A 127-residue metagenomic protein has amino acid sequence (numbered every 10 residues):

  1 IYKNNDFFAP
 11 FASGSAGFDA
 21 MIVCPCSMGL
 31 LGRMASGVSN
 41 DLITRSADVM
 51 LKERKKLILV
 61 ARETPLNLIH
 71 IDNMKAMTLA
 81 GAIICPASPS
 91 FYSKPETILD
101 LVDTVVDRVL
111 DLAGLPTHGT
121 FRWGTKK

Functional and structural regions predicted by a protein language model:
I1-I58, T64-K127: A cross-family phosphate/adenosyl-ligand binding-site feature
